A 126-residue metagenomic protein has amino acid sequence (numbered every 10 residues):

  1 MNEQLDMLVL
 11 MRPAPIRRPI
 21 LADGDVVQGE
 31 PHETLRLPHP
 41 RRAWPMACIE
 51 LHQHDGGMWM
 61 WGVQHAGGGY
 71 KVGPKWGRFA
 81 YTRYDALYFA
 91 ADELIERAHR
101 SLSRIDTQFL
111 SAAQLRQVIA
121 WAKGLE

Functional and structural regions predicted by a protein language model:
M1-M46, S111-E126: Negatively charged, low-complexity tracts enriched in Asp/Glu with abundant Ser/Thr
E3, W61, S103-I105: Intrinsic disorder/low-complexity signature
D6, R36-P38, H52, Y88 (+2 more regions): Compositionally biased amphipathic helical and low-complexity segments enriched in hydrophobic
A22, V27, H54-D55, M60 (+3 more regions): Intrinsically disordered, low-complexity segments enriched in small/polar residues
H32-A66: Amphipathic, interaction-prone secondary-structure segments
Q64-E96, R100-S101: A short, exposed loop/beta-hairpin motif centered on an aromatic-Gly-Thr core
L87-E126: Polybasic, proline/glycine-rich intrinsically disordered low-complexity segments
